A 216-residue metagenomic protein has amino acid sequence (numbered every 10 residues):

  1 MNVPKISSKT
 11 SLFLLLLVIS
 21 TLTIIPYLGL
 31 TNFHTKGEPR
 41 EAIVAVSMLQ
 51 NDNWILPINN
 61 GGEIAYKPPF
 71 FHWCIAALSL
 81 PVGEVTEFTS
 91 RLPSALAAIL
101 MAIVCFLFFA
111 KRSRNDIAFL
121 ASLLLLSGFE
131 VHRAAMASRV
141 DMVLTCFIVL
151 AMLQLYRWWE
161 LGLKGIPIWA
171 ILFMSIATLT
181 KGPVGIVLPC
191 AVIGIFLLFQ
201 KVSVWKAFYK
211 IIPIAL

Functional and structural regions predicted by a protein language model:
N2-L216: Membrane-integral, polyisoprenol-dependent glycosyltransferases of the GT-C/oligosaccharyltransferase superfamily
